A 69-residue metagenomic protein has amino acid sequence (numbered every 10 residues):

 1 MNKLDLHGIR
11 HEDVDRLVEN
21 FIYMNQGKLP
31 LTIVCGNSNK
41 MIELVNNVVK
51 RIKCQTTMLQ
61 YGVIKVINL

Functional and structural regions predicted by a protein language model:
M1-L69: N-terminal targeting/trafficking signals and adjacent low-complexity tails
